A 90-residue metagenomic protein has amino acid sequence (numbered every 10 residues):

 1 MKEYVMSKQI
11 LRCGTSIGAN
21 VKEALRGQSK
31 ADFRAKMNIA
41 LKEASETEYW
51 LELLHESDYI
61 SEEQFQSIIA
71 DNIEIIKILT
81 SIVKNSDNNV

Functional and structural regions predicted by a protein language model:
M1-A19, E23, G27-V90: Short, C-terminally biased terminal segments at protein or domain edges
